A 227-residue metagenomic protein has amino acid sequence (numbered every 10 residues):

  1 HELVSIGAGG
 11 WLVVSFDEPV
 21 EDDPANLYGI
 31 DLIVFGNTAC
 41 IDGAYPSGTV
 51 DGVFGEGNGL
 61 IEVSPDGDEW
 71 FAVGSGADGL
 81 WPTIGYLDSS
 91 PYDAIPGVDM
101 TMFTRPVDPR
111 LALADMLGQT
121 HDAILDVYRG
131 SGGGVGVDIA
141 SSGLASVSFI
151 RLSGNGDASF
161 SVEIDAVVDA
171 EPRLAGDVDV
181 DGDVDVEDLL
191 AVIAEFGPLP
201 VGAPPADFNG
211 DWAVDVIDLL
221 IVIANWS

Functional and structural regions predicted by a protein language model:
H1-G59, S75-P172: A domain-level signal for the mature, folded cores of soluble proteins
W70-V73: Tryptophan-centered short beta-strand motifs
P172-S227: Cellulosome-associated attachment modules in secreted, modular CAZymes
